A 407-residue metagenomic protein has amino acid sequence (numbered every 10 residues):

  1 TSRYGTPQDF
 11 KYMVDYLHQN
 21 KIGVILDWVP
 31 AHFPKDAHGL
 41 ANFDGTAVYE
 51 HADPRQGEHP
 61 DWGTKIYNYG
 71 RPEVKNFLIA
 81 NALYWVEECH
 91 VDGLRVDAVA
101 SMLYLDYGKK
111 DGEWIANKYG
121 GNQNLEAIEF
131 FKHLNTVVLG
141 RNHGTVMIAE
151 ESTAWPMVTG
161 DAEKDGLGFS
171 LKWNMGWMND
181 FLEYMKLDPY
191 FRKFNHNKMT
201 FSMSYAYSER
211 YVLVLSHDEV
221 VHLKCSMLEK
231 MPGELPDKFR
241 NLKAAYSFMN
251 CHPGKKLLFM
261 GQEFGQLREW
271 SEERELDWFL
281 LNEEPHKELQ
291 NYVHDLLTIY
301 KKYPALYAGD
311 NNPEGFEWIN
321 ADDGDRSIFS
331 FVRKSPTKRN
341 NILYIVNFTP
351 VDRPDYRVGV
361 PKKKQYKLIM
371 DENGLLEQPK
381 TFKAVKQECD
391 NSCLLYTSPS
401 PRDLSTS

Functional and structural regions predicted by a protein language model:
T1-Q123, S392: Substrate-binding/active-site clefts of carbohydrate-active enzymes
G23-I25, G93, V146-I148, R210-V212 (+1 more regions): Structural preference for beta-strand elements that scaffold enzyme active sites
P30-A31, A100-S101, S152-W155, S208 (+5 more regions): Short, solvent-exposed loop/turn segments at secondary-structure junctions
P34, A41-F43, I148-K186, T200-Y205 (+1 more regions): Substrate-binding cleft/loops of secretory-pathway carbohydrate-active enzymes
N81, E87-E88, I128-G144, K198-V212 (+1 more regions): Catalytic-core region of carbohydrate-active enzymes that cleave or remodel glycosidic bonds
D92, A100-Q123, A127-I128, L134 (+3 more regions): Glycan-recognition and catalytic cores of secretory/periplasmic carbohydrate-active enzymes
A100-G108, T159-A162, S208-G233, Y246-H286: Aromatic/acidic polysaccharide-binding cleft in carbohydrate-active enzymes
K193, L235-F239, F248-L258, Q262-S398 (+2 more regions): Carbohydrate-interacting/catalytic domains
